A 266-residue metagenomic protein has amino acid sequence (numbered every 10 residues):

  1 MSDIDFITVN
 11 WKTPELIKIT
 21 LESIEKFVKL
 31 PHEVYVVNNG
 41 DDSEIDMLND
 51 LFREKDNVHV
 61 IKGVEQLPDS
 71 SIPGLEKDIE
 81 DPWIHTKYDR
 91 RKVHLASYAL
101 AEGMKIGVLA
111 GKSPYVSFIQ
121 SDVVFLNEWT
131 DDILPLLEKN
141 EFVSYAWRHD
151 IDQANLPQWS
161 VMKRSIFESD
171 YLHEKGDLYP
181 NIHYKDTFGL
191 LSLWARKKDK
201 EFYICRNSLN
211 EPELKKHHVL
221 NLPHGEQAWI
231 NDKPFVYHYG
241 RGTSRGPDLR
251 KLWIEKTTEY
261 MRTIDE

Functional and structural regions predicted by a protein language model:
M1-S23: N-proximal low-complexity "stem/linker" segments adjacent to membrane-targeting elements
E22-P31: Short, acidic, metal-binding catalytic loop of nucleotide-sugar glycosyltransferases
P31-D41, V60-D69: Short beta-strand/loop segment that forms part of the nucleotide-sugar
L48, E54-A110: Active-site-proximal specificity loops/subdomain of glycosyltransferases
V116: Short aromatic/hydrophobic "clamp" motif used to bind/position activated sugar donors
Q120-V124: The conserved acidic donor/metal-binding loop of glycosyltransferases
L126-W194: Conserved catalytic core of nucleotide-sugar-dependent glycosyltransferases
K185-E266: C-terminal catalytic/acceptor-binding lobe
